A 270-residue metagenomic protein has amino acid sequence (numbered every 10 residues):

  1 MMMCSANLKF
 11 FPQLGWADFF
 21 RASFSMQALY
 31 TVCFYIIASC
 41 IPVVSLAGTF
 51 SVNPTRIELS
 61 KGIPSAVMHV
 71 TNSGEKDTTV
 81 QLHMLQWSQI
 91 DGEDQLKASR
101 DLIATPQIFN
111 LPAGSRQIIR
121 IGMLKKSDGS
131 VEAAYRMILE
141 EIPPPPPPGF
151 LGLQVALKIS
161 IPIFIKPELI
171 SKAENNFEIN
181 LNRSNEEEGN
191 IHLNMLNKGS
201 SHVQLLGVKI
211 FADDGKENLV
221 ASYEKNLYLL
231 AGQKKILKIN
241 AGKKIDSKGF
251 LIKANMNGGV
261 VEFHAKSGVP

Functional and structural regions predicted by a protein language model:
A47-S73, K172-E188, N226: Beta-sheet-dominated interaction scaffolds and their linkers
V70-G74, N194-G199: Asparagine-centered strand-capping/turn motif at beta-strand->loop junctions
S73-I121, D214-E217: Surface-exposed binding patches on compact interaction domains or structured appendages
K76-M84, G149, H202-V208: Short, hydrophobic/aromatic beta-strand segments
S99-K126, L219-I245: Intrinsically disordered, low-complexity Pro/Gly/Ser/Thr-rich segments with frequent PxxP/GP/PP motifs and embedded
K125-I170, D246-P270: Terminal connector regions
